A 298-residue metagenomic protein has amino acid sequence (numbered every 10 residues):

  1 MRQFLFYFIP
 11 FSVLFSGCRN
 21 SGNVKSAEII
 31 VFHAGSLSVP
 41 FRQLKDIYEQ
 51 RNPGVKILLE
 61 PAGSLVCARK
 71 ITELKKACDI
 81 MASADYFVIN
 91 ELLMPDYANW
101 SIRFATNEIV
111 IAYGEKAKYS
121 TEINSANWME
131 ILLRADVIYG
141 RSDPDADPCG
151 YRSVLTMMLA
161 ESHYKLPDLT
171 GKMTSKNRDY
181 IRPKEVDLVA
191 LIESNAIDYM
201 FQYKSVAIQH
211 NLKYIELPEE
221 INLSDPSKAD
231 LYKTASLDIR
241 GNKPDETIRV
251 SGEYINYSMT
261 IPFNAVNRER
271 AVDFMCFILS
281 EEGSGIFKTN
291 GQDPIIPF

Functional and structural regions predicted by a protein language model:
M1-F4: Positively charged n-region of N-terminal signal peptides that target proteins for export
Y7-L14: Bacterial N-terminal signal peptides
F11, T106-N107, Y254: Short, solvent-exposed loop/turn segments at the edges of secondary structure
C18-N52, K56, E60, L65 (+3 more regions): Exported/periplasmic ABC-transporter solute-binding proteins
A62-A68, Y86-I89, I109: Short active-site-proximal "capping" loops at secondary-structure junctions
L74, C78-D85, I89-R103: Short beta-strand-centered segments that line the small-molecule binding cleft or hinge of alpha/beta clamshell
W100, I109, V137-Y139: Generic beta-strand structural signal
